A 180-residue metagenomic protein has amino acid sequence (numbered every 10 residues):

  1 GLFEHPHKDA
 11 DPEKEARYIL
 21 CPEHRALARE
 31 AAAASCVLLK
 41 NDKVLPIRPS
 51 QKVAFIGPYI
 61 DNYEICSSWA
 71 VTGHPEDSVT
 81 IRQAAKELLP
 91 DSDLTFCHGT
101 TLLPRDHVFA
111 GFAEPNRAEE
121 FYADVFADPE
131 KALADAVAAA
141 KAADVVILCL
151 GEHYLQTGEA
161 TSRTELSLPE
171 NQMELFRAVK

Functional and structural regions predicted by a protein language model:
G1-K8, V146: Structural signature of the thiamine diphosphate
D11-K180: C-terminal non-catalytic regions of proteins with extracellular/luminal or membrane-system context
